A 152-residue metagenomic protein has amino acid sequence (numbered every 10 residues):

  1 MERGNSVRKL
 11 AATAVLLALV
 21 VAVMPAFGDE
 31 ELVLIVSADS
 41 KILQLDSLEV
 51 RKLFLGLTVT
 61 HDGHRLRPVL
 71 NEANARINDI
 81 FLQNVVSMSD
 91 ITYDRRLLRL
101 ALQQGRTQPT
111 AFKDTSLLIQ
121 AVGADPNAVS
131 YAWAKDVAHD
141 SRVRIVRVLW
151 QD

Functional and structural regions predicted by a protein language model:
E2-A14: Bacterial N-terminal signal peptides that target proteins for export
G4-S6, A18, L97: Proteins with a high burden of low-complexity, intrinsically disordered sequence enriched in S/T/G/P/A and R, requiring
T13-A22: Bacterial N-terminal signal peptides
F27-D152: Flexible loop/hinge segments at secondary-structure junctions
